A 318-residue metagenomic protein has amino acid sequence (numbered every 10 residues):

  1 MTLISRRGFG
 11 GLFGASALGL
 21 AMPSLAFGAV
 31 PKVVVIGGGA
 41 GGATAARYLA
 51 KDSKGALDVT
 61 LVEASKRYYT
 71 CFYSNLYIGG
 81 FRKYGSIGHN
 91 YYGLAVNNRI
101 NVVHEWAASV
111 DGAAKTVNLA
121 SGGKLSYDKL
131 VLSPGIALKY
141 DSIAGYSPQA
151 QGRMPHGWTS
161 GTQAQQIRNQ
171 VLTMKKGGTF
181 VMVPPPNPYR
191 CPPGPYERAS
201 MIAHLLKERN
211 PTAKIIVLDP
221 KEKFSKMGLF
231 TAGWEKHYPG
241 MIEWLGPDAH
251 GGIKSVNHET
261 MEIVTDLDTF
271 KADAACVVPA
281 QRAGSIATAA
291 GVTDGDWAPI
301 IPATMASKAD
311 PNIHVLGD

Functional and structural regions predicted by a protein language model:
M1-A17: N-terminal secretory signal peptides and thylakoid transit peptides that target proteins across membranes
F13, P134-G135, P279-A280: Glycine-rich, N-terminal phosphate-binding loop of Rossmann-like dinucleotide-binding domains
A15, S24-A26: Cleavable N-terminal signal peptides
F27-N101, P186-G228: Beta1-alpha1 glycine-rich phosphate/pyrophosphate-binding loop at the start of Rossmann-like nucleotide-binding domains
N97-S109, A114-V117, L125, H204-P299: A Rossmann-like FAD-binding core segment of flavoenzymes
L119, L132-S133, M182, V277-V278: Redox-cofactor binding/interface segments in oxidoreductases and associated redox assembly factors
P134-R209: Glycine-rich dinucleotide-binding loop and its adjacent helix/turn
P148-K176, F270-D318: FAD-site-proximal beta/loop scaffold in flavoenzymes
